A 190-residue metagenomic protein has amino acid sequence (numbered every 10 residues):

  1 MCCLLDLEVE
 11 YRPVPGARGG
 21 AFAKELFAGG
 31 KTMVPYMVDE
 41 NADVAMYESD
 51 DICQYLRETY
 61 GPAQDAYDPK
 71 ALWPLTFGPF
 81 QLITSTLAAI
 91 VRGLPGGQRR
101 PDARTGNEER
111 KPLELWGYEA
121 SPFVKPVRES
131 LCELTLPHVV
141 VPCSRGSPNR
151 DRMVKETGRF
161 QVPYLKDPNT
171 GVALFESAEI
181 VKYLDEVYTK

Functional and structural regions predicted by a protein language model:
M1-K190: GST-like domain detector, emphasizing the conserved glutathione-binding G-site in the N-terminal thioredoxin-like
